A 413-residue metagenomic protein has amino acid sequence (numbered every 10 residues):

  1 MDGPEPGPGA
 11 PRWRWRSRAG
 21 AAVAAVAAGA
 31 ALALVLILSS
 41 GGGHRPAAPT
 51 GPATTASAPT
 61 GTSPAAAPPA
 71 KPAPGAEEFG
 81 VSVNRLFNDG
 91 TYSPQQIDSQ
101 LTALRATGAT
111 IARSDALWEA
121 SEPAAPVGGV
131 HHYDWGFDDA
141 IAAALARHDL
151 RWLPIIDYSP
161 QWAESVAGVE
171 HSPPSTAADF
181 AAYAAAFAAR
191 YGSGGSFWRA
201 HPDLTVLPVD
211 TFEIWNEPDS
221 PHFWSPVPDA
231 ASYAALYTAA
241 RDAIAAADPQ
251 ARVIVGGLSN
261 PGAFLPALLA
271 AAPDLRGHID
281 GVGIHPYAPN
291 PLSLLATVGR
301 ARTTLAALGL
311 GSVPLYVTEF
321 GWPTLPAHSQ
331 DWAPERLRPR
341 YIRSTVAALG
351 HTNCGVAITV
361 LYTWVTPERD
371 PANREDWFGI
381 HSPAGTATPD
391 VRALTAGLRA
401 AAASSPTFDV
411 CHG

Functional and structural regions predicted by a protein language model:
G7-A27: N-terminal export and membrane-targeting signals
L32-P72, E77-F79: C-terminal region of N-terminal signal peptides and the immediate post-cleavage residues of exported proteins
G61-L117: Boundary/entry segment of secreted carbohydrate-active catalytic domains
G90-R105, A263-A272, P339-A348: Short, acidic/polar
L104-P261, L269-A270, G311: Substrate-binding cleft and catalytic face of glycoside hydrolase catalytic domains, especially the flexible beta-alpha
I156, A184, P208-D210, N216 (+2 more regions): Aromatic- and acid-rich polysaccharide-binding/catalytic face of secreted or lumenal carbohydrate-active enzymes
P208, E213, P218, A327 (+3 more regions): Aromatic-rich peripheral "rim/lid" segments of glycoside hydrolase catalytic domains that contact and position glycan
P289-T366: Catalytic-core region of carbohydrate-active enzymes that cleave or remodel glycosidic bonds
